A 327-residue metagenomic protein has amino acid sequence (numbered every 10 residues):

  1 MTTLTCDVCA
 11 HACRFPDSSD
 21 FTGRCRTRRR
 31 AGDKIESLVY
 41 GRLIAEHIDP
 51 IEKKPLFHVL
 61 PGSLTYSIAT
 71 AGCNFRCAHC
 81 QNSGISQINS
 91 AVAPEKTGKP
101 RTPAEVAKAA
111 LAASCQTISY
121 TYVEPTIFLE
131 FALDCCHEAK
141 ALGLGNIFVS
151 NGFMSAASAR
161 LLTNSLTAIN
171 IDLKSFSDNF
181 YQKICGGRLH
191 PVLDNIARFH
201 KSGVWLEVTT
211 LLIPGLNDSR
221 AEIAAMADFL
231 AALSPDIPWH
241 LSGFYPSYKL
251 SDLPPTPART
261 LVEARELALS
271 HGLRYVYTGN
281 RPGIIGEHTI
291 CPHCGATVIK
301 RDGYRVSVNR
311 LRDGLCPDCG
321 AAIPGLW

Functional and structural regions predicted by a protein language model:
M1-D20, L216, R220-W327: Auxiliary Fe-S-binding modules of radical SAM enzymes
M1-E52: Ferredoxin-type iron-sulfur electron-transfer modules and their immediate structural context
A10, R26-R29, N74, Q81 (+2 more regions): Cys/His-coordinated zinc-binding microdomains
S18-T27, E36-Y40, I85, N89-A93 (+2 more regions): Short cysteine/histidine-rich zinc-coordinating motifs and their immediately flanking basic loops
R30-A168: Conserved Radical SAM active-site core
Y66, I118, N146-F148, I169-I171 (+3 more regions): Hydrophobic faces of well-ordered beta-strands that scaffold small-molecule active sites in alpha/beta enzyme cores
S86-Q87, P125-I127, G152-A159, I169-C185 (+3 more regions): Conserved radical SAM core fold
L111-E138, F180-L193, T210-A225, A231: Conserved glycine-rich "GG(E/T)P / GGGxP" loop and the immediately following alpha-helix in the radical SAM core
